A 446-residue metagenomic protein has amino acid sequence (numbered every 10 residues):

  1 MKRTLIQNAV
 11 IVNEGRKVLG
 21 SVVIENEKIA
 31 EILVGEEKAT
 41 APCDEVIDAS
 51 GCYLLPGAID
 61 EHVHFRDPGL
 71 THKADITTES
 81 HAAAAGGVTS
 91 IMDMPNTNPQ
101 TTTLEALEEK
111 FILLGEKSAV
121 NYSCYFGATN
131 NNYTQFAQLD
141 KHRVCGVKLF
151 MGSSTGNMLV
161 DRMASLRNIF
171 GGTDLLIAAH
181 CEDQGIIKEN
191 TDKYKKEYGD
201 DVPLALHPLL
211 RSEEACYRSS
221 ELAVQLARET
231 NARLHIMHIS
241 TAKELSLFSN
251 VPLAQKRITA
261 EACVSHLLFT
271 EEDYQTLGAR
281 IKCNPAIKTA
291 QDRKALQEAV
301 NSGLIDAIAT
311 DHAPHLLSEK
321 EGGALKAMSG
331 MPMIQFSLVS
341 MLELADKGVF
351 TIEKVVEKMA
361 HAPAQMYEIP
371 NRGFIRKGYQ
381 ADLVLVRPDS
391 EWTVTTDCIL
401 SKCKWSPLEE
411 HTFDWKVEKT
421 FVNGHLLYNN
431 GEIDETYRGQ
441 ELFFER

Functional and structural regions predicted by a protein language model:
M1-T4, V10-P56: Histidine-rich, glycine-flanked metal-binding segment
A9, G323, K377-L442: C-terminal cap of metal-dependent C-N hydrolases
A9, V22, E27, G51 (+15 more regions): Divalent metal-coordination and catalytic microenvironments
S50-K117: Metal-associated gating/positioning segment near the N- to mid-region
D93, S123-F126, R233-H238: Short catalytic-loop micro-motif centered on adjacent basic/acidic residues
I112-A128: A glycine-rich helix N-cap at a beta->alpha junction
T134-I308: Histidine/acidic residue-rich metal-binding segments in metalloenzymes
P203-N231, E298-S302, D306-I308, A313-D389: His/Asp/Glu-enriched, well-ordered alpha-helical/loop segment that forms or immediately abuts the divalent-metal
